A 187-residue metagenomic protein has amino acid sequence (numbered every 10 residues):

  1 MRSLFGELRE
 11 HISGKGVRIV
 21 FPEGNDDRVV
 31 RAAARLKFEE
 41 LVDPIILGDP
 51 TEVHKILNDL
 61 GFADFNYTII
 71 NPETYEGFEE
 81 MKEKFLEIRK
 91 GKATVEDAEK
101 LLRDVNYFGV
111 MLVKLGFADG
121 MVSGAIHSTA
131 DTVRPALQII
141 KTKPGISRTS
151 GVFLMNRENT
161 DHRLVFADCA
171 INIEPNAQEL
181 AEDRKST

Functional and structural regions predicted by a protein language model:
M1-T187: Anion-binding alpha/beta catalytic cores of soluble intermediary-metabolism enzymes, centered on
